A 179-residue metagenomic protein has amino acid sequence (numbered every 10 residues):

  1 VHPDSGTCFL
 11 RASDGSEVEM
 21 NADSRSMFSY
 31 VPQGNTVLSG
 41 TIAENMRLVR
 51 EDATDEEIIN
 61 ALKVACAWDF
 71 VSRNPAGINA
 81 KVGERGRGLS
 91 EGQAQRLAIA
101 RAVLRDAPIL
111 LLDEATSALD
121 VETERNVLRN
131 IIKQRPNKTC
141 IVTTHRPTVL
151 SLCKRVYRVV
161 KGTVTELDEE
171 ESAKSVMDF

Functional and structural regions predicted by a protein language model:
V1-K63, N126, I132-N137: Conserved post-Walker A segment of ABC ATPase nucleotide-binding domains
R11-V18, W68-L97, E169-E170, V176-F179: ABC-fold ATPase nucleotide-binding domain signature/coupling loops
Q93, I99, V127, T143: Hydrophobic anchor residue at the start of the ABC signature
L104-P108, N137: A short, proline-enriched helix->beta-strand linker immediately N-terminal to the Walker B motif in ABC-type P-loop
L110-E114: Catalytic Walker B motif of ABC-type/P-loop ATPase nucleotide-binding domains
V121-E122: Helix N-cap at the start of a conserved alpha-helix in ABC-type nucleotide-binding domains
N137-T144: Conserved H-loop
C153-E169: H-loop (His-switch) and adjacent beta-strand-loop-beta switch element of ABC-type ATPase nucleotide-binding domains
